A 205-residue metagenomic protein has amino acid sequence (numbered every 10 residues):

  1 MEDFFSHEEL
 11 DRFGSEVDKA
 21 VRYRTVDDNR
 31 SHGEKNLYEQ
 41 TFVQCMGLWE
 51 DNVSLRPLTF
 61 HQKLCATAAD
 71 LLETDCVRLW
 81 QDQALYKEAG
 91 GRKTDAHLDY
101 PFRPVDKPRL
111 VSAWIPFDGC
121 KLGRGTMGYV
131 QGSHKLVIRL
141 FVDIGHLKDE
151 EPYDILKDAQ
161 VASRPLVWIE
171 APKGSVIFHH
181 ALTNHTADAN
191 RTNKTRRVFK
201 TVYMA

Functional and structural regions predicted by a protein language model:
M1-E2, R78-Q81, T126-Y129, F178: A structural signal for short, well-ordered beta-strand segments and their strand-loop junctions that often border
E2-L98, F102-V105, F141-V142: Non-heme Fe(II)-dependent double-stranded beta-helix
V21, D27-E34, F141-G145, K173-F178 (+1 more regions): Non-heme Fe(II)/2-oxoglutarate
D51, W80-Q81, R109, G123-G125 (+2 more regions): Residues that flank catalytic or metal-binding motifs in active/ligand-binding sites
L64, L98-L110, R164-P165, A171 (+1 more regions): A short beta-loop-beta micro-motif enriched in histidine and acidic residues
A84-G91, Y100-P101, R109, F117-L122 (+1 more regions): Short acidic/polar capping segments at secondary-structure boundaries
P104-L122, E170-A171, F178, V202-M204: Short, conserved beta-strand element in jelly-roll/cupin
C120-D188: Double-stranded beta-helix
